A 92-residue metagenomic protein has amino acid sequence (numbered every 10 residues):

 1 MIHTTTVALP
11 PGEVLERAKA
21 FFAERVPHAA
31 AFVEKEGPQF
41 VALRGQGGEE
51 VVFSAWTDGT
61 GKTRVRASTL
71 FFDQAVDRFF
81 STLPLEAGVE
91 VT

Functional and structural regions predicted by a protein language model:
M1-V33: Terminal, regulation- and interaction-focused segments at domain boundaries
I2-H3, E13, E24, E36 (+2 more regions): Generic alpha-helix detector with strongest preference for long hydrophobic helices that associate with membranes
R25-P27, K35, R78, L85: Alpha-helix boundary/interfacial micro-motifs
F32-G48: Short, structured protein-protein interaction patches enriched in aromatics and acidic/basic residues, typified by
L43-T92: Beta-strand/loop substructures that line and gate deep hydrophobic ligand-binding cavities in soluble
